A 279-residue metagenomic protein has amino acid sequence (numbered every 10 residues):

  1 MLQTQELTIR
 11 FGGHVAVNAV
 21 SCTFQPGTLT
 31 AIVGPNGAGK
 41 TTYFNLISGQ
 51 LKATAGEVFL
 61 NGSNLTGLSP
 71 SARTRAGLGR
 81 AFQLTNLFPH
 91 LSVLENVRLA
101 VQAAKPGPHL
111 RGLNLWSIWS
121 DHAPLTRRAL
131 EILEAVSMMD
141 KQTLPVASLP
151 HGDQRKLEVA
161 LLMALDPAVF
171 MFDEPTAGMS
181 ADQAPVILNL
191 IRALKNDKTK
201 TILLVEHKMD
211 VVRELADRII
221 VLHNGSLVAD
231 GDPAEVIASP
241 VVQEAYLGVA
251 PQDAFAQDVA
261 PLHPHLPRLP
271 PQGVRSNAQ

Functional and structural regions predicted by a protein language model:
M1-Q279: Glycine-rich phosphate-binding loops of nucleotide-dependent enzymes
